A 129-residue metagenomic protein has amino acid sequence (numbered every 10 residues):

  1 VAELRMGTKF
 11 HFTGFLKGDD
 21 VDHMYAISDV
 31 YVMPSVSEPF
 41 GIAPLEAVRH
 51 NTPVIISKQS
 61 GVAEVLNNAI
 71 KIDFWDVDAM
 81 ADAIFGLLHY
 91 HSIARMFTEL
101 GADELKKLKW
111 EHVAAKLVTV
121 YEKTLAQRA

Functional and structural regions predicted by a protein language model:
V1-L16: Nucleotide-activated donor-binding/catalytic signature segment of Leloir-type glycosyltransferases, i.e., the conserved
F15-L16, H23-S28: Short alpha-helical donor nucleotide-sugar binding micro-motif in glycosyltransferases
V36: Aromatic "clamp/platform" in nucleotide-sugar-dependent glycosyltransferases that forms part of the donor/acceptor
G41-P44: Short glycine/serine-rich donor-binding loops of glycosyltransferases
P53-I56: Short hydrophobic beta-strand element within catalytic cores of glycosyltransferases and related nucleotide-activated
A69-D78, G86-H91: Conserved acidic donor-binding segment of nucleotide-sugar-dependent glycosyltransferases
S92-E122: A charged, aromatic-enriched C-terminal amphipathic alpha-helix characteristic of glycosyltransferases across folds
